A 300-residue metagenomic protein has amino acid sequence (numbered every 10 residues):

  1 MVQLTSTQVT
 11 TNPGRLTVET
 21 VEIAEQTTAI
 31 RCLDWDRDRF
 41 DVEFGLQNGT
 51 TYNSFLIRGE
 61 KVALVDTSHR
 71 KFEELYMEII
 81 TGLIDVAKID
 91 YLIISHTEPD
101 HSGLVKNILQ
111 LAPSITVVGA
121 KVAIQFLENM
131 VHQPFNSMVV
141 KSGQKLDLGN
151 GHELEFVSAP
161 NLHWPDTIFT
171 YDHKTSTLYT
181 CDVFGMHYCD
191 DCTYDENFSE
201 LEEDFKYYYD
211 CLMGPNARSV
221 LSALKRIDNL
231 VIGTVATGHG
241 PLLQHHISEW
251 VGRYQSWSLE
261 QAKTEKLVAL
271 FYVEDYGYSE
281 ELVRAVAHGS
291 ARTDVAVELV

Functional and structural regions predicted by a protein language model:
L4-T11, R15, V21-E25, G119-T167: Metallo-beta-lactamase
T20-G82, F169-D172, S176-T180: Conserved beta-strand hairpin/beta-sheet module of binuclear metal-dependent hydrolase folds, prominently
I30, T180, G238, L270-V273 (+1 more regions): Short hydrophobic segments within beta-strands
E60, K71-V118: Active-site metal-binding motif and surrounding structural segment of the metallo-beta-lactamase
V65-T67, K88-T97, V117-A120, L178-D182 (+1 more regions): Active-site neighborhood of phospho(di)ester-bond hydrolases with catalytic His/Asp-centered motifs
R70-K71, T97-H101, G240-Q244, E274-Y278: Gly/Ser/Thr-rich loops at beta-strand to alpha-helix junctions that form or flank small-molecule/cofactor-binding
E153-E155, P160-T237, L243-H245: Metallo-beta-lactamase
S248-V300: N-terminal beta1-alpha1-beta2 submodule of the flavodoxin-like/Rossmannoid cofactor-binding fold
